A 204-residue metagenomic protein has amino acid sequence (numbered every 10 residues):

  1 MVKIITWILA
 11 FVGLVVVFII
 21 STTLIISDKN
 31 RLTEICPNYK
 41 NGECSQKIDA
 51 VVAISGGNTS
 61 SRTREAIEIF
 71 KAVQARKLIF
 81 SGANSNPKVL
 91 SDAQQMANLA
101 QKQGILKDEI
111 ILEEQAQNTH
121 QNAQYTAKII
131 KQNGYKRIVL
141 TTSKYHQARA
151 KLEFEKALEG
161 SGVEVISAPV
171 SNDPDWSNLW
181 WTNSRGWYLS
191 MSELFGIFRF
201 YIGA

Functional and structural regions predicted by a protein language model:
M1-L14: N-terminal Sec-pathway targeting helices
A10, L179, N183-S184: Enriched - but not universal
F18-W181: A structural signal for short, hydrophobic/glycine-enriched beta-strand patches
T182-A204: A transmembrane-helix-recognition feature enriched in membrane-embedded lipid enzymes and envelope glyco-/phospholipid
